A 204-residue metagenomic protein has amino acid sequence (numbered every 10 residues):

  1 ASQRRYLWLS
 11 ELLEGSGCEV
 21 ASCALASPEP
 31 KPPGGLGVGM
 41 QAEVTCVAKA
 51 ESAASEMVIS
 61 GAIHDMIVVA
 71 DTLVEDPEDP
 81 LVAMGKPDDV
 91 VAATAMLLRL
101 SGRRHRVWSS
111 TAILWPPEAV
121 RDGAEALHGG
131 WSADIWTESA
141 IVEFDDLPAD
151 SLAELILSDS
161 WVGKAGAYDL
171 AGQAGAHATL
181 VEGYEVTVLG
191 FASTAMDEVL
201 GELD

Functional and structural regions predicted by a protein language model:
A1-M66, E75-P80, S158, T194-D197 (+1 more regions): N-terminal polybasic phosphate/anion-binding patch
S2-L7, E11, G15, S139-D204: GST superfamily/GST-like fold recognition
L9, C46, D71, A93 (+3 more regions): Residue-level signal for inorganic ion chemistry
S16-P28, A70, S109-A119, G163-A176: Mobile beta-alpha loop/short-helix "lid" or hinge segments that flank ligand
Q41, M66, T72-R106: Active-site-adjacent loop/tail segments of enzyme domains
L73-D79, G129-E138, L180-V181: Acidic/polar active-site rim loop that often engages polyanionic ligands
P87-S158: Conserved core of the sugar-phosphate nucleotidyltransferase
